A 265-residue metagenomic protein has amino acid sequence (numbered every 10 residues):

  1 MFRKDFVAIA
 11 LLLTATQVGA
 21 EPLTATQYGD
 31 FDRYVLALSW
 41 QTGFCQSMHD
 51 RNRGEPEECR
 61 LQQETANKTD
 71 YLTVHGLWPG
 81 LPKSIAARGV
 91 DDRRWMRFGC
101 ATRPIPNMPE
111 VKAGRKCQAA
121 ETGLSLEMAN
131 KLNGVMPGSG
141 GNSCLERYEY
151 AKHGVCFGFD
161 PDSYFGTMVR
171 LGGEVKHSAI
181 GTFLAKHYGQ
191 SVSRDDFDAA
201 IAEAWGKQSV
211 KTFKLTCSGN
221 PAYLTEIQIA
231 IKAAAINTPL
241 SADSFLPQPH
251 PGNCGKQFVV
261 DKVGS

Functional and structural regions predicted by a protein language model:
R3-I9: Sec-dependent signal peptide recognition, specifically the positively charged N-region followed immediately by
V7, A20-P22, Q41, V155 (+1 more regions): Residue-level marker of positions within ordered structural domains that often coincide with functionally constrained
L11-L13: Short, linear, compositionally biased motifs with a strong N-terminal bias
A15-Q17: N-terminal signal peptide c-region/cleavage motif recognized by signal peptidases
A20-R53: N-terminal module-boundary/linker segments of secreted carbohydrate-active enzymes
G54-S265: Domain-level detector of nuclease and nuclease-like folds in predominantly extracellular/periplasmic contexts
